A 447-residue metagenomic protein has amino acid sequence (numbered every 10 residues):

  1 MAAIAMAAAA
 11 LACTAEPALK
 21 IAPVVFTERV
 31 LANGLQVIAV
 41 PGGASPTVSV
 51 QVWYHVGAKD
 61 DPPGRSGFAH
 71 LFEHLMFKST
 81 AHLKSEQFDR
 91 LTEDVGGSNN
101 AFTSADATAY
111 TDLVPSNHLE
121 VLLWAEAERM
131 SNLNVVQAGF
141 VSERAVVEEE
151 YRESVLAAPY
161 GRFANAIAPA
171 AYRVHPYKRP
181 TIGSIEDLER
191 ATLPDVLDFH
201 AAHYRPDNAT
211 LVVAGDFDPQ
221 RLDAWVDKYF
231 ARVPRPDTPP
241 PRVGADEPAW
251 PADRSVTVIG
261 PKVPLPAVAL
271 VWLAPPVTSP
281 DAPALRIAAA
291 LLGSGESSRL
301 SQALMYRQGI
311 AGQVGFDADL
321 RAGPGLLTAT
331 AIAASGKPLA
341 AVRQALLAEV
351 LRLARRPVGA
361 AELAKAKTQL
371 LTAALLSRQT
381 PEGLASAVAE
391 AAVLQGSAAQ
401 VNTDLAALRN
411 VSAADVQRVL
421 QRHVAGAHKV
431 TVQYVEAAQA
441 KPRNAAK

Functional and structural regions predicted by a protein language model:
M1-A10: Bacterial N-terminal signal peptides
C13-A58, L83-N117, S154-N208, R232-S279 (+5 more regions): Non-catalytic beta-strand/loop surface segments
G57-R65: Short pre-active-site segment immediately N-terminal to the catalytic Zn-binding motif
S66-T80: Active-site SXXK
F77-A81, S131, V136, D218-Q220 (+1 more regions): Bacterial peptidoglycan biogenesis and beta-lactam-recognition machinery
K78-H82, L113-R144, E296, G315 (+2 more regions): M16/insulysin-pitrilysin zinc metalloprotease superfamily fold
